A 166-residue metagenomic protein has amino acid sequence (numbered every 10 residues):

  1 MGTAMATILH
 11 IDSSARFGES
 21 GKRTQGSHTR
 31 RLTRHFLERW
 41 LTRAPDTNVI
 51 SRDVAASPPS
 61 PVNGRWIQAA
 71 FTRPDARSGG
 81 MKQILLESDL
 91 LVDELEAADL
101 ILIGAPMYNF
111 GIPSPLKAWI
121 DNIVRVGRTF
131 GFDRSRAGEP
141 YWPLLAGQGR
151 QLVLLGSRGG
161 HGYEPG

Functional and structural regions predicted by a protein language model:
G2-A105, F110-I120, R125-R128: N-terminal beta1-alpha1-beta2 submodule of the flavodoxin-like/Rossmannoid cofactor-binding fold
R43, L90, P115, V124-G166: FMN-binding flavodoxin-like domain, especially the glycine-rich phosphate-binding loop
